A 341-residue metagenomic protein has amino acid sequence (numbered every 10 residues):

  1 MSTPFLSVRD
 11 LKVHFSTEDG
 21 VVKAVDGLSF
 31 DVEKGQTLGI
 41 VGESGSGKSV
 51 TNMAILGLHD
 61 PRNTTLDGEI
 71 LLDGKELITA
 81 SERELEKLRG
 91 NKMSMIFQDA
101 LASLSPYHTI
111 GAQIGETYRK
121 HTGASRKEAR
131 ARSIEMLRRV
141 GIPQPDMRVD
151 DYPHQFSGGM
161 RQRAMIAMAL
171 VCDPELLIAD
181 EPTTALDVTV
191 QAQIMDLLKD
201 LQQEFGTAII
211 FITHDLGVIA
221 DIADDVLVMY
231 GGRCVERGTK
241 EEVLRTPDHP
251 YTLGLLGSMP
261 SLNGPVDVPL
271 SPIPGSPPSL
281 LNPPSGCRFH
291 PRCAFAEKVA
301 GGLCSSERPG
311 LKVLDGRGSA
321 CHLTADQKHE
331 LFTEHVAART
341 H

Functional and structural regions predicted by a protein language model:
F15-D19, G57-R62, T79-L85, H108-E128 (+3 more regions): ABC-type ATPase nucleotide-binding domains, specifically the catalytic core motifs of the NBD
E43, G57, I178, P182 (+2 more regions): P-loop NTP-binding/switch modules centered on Walker-like glycine-rich loops
T65-E76: Conserved ABC transporter NBD signature motif
D151-F156, M160: Conserved ABC ATPase signature
V171-E175: A short, proline-enriched helix->beta-strand linker immediately N-terminal to the Walker B motif in ABC-type P-loop
T239-H341: Charged, flexible cofactor/metal-binding loops and thiol motifs
